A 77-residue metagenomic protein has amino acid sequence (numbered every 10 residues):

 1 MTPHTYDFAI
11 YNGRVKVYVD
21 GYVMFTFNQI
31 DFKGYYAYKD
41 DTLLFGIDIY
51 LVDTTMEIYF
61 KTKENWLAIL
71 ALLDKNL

Functional and structural regions predicted by a protein language model:
M1-T2, N76: Short intrinsically disordered terminal tails
T2-D41: Phosphoinositide-binding peripheral membrane targeting modules
D31-L77: Acidic, Ser/Thr- and proline-rich intrinsically disordered linker/docking segments of eukaryotic scaffolds
